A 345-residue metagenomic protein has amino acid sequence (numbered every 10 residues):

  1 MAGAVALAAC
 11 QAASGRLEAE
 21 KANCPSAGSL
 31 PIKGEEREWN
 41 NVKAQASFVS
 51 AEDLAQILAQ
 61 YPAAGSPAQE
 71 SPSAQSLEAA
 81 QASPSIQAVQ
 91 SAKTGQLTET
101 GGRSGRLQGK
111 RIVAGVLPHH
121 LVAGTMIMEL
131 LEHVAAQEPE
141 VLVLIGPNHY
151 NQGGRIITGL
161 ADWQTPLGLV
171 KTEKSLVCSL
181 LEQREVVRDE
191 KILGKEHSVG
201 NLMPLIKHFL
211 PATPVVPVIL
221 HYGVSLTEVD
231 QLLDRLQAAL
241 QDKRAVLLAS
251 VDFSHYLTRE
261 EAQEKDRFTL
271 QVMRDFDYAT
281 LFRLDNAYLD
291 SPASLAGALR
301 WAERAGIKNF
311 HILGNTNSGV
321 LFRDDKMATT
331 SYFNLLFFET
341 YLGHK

Functional and structural regions predicted by a protein language model:
M1-A4: Sec-dependent bacterial lipoprotein signal peptides
G15, E20, C24, G28-E70 (+3 more regions): Active-site histidine-anchored catalytic micro-motif
S66-E99: Intrinsically disordered, low-complexity segments used as extracellular stalks/linkers and nuclear/regulatory IDRs
T329-F338: Eukaryote-biased recognition of electropositive, low-complexity segments and basic polyanion/acidic-motif-binding
